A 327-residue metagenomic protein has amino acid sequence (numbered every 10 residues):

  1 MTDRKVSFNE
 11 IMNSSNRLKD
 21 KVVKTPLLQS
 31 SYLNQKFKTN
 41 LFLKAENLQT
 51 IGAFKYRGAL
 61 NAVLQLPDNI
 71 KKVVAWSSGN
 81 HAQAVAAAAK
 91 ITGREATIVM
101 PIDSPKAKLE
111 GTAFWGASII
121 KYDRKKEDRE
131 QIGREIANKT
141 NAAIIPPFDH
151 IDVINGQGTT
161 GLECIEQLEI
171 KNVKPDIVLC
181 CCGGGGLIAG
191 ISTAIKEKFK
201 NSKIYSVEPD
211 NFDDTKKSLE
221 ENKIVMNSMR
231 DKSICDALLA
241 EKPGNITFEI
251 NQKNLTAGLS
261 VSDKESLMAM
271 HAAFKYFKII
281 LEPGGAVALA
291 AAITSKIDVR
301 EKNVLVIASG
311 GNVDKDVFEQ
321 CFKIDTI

Functional and structural regions predicted by a protein language model:
M1-I327: PLP-dependent amino-acid enzyme catalytic core
